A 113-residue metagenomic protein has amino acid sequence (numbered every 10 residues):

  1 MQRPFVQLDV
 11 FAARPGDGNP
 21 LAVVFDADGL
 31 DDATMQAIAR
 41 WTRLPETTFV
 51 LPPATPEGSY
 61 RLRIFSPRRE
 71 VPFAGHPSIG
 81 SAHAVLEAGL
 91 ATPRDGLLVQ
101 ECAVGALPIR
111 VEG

Functional and structural regions predicted by a protein language model:
M1-D17: N-terminal, positively charged, Ser/Thr/Ala/Gly-biased leader segments that form transit/presequence-like amphipathic
R3, N19, G58-Y60, L107: Change "...and in nucleic-acid phosphodiester-cleaving endonucleases..." to "...and in nucleic-acid processing enzymes
G16-V24: Generic N-terminal amphipathic, Lys/Arg-enriched alpha-helix
V23-D26, V50-L51, E112: Short beta-strand-to-turn element immediately C-terminal to the catalytic PLP-Schiff-base lysine in fold type I
T34-W41: Short amphipathic alpha-helices in soluble, non-transmembrane regions that often serve as interface/regulatory elements
A37, G58, F65-G113: Acidic, low-complexity central loop/insert segments
R43-R61: Conserved phosphate-donor
